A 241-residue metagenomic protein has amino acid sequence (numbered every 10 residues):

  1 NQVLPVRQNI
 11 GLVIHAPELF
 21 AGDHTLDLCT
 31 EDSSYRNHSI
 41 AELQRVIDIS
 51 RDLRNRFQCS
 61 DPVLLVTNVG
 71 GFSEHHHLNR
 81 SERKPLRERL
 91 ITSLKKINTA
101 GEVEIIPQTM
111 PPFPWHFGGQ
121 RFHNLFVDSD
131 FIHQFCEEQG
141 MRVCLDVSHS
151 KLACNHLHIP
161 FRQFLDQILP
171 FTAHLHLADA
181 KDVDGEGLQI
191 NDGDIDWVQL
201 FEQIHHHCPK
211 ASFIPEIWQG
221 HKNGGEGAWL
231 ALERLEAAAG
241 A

Functional and structural regions predicted by a protein language model:
N1-D48, A241: N-terminal pre-domain/capping segments
Q2-P17, S93, I97-A100, S129-Q139 (+1 more regions): Alpha-helix-loop-beta-strand connector modules within alpha/beta enzyme cores
L12-I14, L65, I105, F213 (+1 more regions): Hydrophobic beta-strand residues in large extracellular and virion-surface proteins
L12-L19, T67, P107, L169-A180: Non-cysteine beta-strand/loop elements that form the S-adenosyl-L-methionine
E18, P111, H149: Residue-level "edge-of-site" marker
D23, H116-F117, N223-E226: Short, solvent-exposed polar/charged micro-motifs at secondary-structure junctions
L26-R142, L152: Active-site acidic/histidine proton-transfer and metal-coordination neighborhood in alpha/beta enzyme cores
L43-V63, E74-L78, T92, H133 (+1 more regions): Histidine-acidic metal/acid-base catalytic patches
